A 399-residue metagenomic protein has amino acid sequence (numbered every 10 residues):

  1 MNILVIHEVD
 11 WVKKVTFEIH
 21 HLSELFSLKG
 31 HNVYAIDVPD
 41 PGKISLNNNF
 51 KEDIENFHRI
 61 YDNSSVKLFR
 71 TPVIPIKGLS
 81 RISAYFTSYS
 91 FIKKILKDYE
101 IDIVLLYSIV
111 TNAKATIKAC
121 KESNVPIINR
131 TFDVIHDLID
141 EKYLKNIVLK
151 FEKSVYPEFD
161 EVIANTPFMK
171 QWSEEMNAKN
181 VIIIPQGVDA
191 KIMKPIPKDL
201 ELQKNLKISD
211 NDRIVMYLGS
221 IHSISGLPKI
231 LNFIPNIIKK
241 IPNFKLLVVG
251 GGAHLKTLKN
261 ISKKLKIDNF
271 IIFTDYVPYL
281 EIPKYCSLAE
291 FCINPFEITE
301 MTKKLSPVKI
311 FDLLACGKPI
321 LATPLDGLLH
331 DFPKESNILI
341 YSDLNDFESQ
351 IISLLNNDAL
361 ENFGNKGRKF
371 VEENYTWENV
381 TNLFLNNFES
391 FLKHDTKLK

Functional and structural regions predicted by a protein language model:
L4, I163, S209-I234, L247 (+1 more regions): Conserved donor-binding/catalytic core segment of Leloir-type glycosyltransferases
L22, L28, S90-K94, K114-K118 (+3 more regions): Membrane-proximal helix-turn-helix segments that form the acceptor-binding/catalytic region of lipid-linked
F168, G187: Carbohydrate-associated surface elements
K194-I208: A short helix/loop element that forms part of the nucleotide-sugar donor recognition site in Leloir-type
V249, K256-P283, E335: Nucleotide-activated donor-binding/catalytic signature segment of Leloir-type glycosyltransferases, i.e., the conserved
F270, K284-K303, K318-P319: Acidic donor-binding loop of glycosyltransferase active sites
I310, K334-N345, S353-D358: Conserved acidic donor-binding segment of nucleotide-sugar-dependent glycosyltransferases
A359-N374, L383-N386: A short, well-ordered alpha-helix in the C-terminal region of glycosyltransferases
